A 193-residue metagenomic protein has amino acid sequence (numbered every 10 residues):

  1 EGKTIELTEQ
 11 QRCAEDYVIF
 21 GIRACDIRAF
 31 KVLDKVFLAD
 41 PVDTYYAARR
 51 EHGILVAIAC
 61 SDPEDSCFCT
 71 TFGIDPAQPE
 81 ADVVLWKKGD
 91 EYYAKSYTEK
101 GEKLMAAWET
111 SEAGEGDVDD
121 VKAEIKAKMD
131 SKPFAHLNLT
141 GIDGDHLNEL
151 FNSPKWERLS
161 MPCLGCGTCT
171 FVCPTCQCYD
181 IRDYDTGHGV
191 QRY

Functional and structural regions predicted by a protein language model:
E1-H146, P174-Y179, G187: Iron-sulfur-associated redox domains of electron-transfer enzymes in respiratory and anaerobic energy metabolism
R12-Y17, N152-G167: Immediate flanking context of iron-sulfur cluster ligation sites
L139-M161, Y179-Y193: Ferredoxin-type iron-sulfur electron-transfer modules in oxidoreductases and energy-metabolism complexes
M161-I181: Basic (Lys/Arg-enriched) interaction patch that binds polyanionic ligands
